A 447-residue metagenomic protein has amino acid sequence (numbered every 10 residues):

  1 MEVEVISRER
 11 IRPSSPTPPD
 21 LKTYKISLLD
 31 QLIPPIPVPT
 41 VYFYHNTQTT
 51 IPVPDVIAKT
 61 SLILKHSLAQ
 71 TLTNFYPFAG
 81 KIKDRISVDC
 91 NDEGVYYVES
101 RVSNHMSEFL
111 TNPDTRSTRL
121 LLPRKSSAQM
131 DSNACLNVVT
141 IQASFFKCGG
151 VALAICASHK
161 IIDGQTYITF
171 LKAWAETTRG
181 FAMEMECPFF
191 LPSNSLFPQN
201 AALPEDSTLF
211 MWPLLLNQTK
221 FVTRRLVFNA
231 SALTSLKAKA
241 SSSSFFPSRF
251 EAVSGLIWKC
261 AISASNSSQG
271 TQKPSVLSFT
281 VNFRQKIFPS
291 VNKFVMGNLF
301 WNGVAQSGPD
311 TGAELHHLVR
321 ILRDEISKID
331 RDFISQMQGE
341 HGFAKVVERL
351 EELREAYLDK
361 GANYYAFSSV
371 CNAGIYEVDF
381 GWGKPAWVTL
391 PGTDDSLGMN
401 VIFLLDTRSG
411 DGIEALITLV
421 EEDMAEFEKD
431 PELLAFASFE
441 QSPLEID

Functional and structural regions predicted by a protein language model:
E2, I6-L21, P34-P35, P39-N372: Soluble acyl-CoA-dependent acyltransferase catalytic core bearing the H(X)4D motif
Y24-K25, L29: Detector for long, low-complexity, acidic/polar, Ser/Pro/Gly/Thr-rich intrinsically disordered N-terminal regulatory
D30-Q31, V138-S144, G398-D406: Short, surface-exposed beta-strand/loop micro-motifs that present aromatic residues
Y357-D447: Low-complexity, glycine/alanine/valine/leucine- and proline-rich hydrophobic stretches
